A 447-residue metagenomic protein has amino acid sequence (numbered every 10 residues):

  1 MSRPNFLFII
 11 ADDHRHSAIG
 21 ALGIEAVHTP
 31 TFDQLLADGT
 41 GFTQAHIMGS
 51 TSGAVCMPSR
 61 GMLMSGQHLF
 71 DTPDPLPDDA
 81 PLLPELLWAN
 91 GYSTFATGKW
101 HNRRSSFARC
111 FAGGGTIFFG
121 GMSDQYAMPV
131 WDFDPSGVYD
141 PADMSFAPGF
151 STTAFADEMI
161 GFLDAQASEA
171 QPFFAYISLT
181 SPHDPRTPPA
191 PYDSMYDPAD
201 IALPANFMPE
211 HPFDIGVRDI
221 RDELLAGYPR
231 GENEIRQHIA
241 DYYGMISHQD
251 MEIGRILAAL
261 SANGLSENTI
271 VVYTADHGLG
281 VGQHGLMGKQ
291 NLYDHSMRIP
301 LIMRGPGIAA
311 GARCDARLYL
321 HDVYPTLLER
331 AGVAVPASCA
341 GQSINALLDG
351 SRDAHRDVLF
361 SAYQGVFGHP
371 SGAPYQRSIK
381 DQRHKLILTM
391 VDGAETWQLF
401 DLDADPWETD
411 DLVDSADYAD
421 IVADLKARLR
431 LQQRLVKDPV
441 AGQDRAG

Functional and structural regions predicted by a protein language model:
M1-W397, P406-A427, L431-R434, V440-A446: Formylglycine-dependent sulfatase
D403: Residues forming the ATP-binding cleft of Hanks-type serine/threonine protein kinase domains
